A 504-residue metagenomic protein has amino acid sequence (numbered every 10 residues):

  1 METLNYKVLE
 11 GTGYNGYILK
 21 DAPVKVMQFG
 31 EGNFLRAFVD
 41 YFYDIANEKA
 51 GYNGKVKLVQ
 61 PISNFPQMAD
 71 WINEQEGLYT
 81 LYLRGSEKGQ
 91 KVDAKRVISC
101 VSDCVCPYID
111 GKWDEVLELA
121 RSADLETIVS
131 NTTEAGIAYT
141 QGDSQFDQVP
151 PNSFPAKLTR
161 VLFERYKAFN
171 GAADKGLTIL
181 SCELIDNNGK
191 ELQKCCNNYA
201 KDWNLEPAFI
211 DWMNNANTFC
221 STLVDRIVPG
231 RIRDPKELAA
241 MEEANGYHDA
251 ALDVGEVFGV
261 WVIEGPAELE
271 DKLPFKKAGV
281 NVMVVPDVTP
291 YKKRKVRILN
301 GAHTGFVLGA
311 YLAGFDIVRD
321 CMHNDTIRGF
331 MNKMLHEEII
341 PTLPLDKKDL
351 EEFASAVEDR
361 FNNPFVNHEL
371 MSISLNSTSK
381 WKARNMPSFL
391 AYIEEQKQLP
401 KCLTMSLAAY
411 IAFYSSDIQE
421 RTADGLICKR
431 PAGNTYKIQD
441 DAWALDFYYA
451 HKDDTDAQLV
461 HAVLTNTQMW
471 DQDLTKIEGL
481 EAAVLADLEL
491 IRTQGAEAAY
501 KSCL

Functional and structural regions predicted by a protein language model:
M1-L504: Substrate/ligand-engaging "lid" and interaction regions
